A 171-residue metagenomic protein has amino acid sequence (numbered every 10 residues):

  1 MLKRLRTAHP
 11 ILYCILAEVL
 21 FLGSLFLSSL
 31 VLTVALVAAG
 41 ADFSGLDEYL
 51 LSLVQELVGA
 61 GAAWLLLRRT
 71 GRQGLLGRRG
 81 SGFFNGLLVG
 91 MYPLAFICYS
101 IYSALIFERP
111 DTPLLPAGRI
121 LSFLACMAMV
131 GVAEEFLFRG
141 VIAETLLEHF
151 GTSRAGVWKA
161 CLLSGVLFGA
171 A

Functional and structural regions predicted by a protein language model:
M1-L75: N-terminal, membrane-interfacial amphipathic/helix-forming hydrophobic leader that caps and precedes the first
K3-T7, R78-S81, D111-I120, F150-A155: Helix-boundary and loop/linker segments of multi-pass membrane transporters
C14-V19, G86-G90, I120-L121, W158-L163: Hydrophobic alpha-helical transmembrane segments
L22-L27, L94-Y102, G165-A171: Aromatic-anchored segments of alpha-helical transmembrane domains
L30-G40, I101-P110, A171: Juxtamembrane "helix-exit" motif on the non-cytosolic side of transmembrane helices
Q55-L66, A125-L137: Hydrophobic cores of alpha-helical transmembrane segments in multi-pass inner/ER membrane proteins, independent
L67-Q73, I97-D111: Transmembrane alpha-helix boundary signature
F136-L163: Membrane-interface helix/loop boundary segments of multi-pass membrane proteins
